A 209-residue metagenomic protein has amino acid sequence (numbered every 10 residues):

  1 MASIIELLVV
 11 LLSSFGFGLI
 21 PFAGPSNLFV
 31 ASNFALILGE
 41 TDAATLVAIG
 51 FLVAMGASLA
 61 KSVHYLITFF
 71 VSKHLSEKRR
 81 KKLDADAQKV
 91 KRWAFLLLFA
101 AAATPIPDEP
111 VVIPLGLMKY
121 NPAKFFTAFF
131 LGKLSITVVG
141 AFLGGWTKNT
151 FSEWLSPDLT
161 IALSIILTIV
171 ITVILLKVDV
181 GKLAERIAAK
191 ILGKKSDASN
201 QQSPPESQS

Functional and structural regions predicted by a protein language model:
M1-L11, I37-D108, L117-P122, F142-S209: Membrane-interfacial helix-loop-helix
S14-A35, A103-I113: Transmembrane helix boundary and interhelical junction motifs in multipass membrane proteins
L19, P122-A123: Juxtamembrane interface helix immediately N-terminal to a transmembrane segment
A23-F29, L131, V139-N149: Membrane-helix interface motif
F51, T127-L131: Internal alpha-helical transmembrane segments of multi-pass membrane proteins, especially GPCRs
G56-A57, L131-I136: Transmembrane alpha-helical core residues of multi-pass small-molecule transporters, especially secondary transporters
